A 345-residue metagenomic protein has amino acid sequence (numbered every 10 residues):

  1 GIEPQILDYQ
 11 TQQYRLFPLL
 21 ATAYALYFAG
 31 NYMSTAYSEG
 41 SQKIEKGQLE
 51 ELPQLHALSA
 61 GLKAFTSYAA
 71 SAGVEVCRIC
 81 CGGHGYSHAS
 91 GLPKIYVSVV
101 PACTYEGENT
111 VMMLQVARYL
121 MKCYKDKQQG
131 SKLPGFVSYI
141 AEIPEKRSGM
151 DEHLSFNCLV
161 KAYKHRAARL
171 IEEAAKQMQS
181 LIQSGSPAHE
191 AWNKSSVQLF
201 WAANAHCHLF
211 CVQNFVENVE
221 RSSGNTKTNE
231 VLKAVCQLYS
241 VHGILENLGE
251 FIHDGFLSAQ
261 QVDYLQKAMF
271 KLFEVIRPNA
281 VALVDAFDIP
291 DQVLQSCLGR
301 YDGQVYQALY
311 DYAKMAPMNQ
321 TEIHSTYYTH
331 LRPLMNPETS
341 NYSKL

Functional and structural regions predicted by a protein language model:
G1-L345: Flavin-dependent oxidoreductase catalytic core characteristic of acyl-CoA dehydrogenase/oxidase-like enzymes
